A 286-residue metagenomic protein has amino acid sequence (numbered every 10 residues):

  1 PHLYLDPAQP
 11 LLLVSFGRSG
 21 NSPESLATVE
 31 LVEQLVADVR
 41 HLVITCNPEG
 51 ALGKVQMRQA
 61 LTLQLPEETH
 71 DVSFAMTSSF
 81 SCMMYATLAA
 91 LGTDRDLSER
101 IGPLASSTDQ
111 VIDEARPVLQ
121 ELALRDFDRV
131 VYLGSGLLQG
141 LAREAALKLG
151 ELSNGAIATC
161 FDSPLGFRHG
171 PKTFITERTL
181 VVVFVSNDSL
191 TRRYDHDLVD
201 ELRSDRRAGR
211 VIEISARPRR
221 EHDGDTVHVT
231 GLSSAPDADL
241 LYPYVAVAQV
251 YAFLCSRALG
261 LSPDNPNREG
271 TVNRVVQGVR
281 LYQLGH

Functional and structural regions predicted by a protein language model:
P1-S106, F184-D223, T230-S233: Glycine-rich phosphate-binding loops that contact phosphosugars or nucleotide phosphates
P10, L124-D126, Y242, V250: Generic hydrophobic-segment detector
L11-V14, D128-V130, G136, L254: N-terminal hydrophobic or amphipathic segments with adjacent small-residue motifs that include Sec signal peptides
L13, R129-Y132, V183-V185, D237: A short, structure-level motif marking secondary-structure boundaries and short turns
V14, S98, I112, L149 (+2 more regions): Generic low-polarity alpha-helical segments
L26, M83-L88, R143-G150, H196 (+2 more regions): Predominant activation on well-ordered alpha-helical scaffold segments within soluble catalytic domains
Q56-A60, E177-H286: Phosphate-moiety recognition in structured ligand-binding domains
M57-V182, L259-H286: Active-site phosphate/pyrophosphate-binding segments
